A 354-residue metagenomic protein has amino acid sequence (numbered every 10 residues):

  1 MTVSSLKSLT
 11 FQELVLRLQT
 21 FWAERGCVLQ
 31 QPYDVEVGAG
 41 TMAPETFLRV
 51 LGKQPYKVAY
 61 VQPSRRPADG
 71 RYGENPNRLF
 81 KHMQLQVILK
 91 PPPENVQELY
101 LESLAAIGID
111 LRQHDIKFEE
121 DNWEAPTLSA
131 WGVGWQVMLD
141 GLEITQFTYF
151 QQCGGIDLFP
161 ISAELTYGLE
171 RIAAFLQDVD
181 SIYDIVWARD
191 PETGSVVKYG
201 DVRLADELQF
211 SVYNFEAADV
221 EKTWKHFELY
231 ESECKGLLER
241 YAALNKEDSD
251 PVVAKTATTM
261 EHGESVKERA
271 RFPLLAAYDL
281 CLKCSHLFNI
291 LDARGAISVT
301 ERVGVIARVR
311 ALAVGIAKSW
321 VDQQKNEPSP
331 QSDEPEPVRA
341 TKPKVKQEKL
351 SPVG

Functional and structural regions predicted by a protein language model:
T2-D250, V266-Q324, P328: Structured aminoacyl-transfer and RNA-binding surfaces used for tRNA recognition/handling in the translation apparatus
K246-A270, D333-G354: Intrinsic disorder/low-complexity segments
